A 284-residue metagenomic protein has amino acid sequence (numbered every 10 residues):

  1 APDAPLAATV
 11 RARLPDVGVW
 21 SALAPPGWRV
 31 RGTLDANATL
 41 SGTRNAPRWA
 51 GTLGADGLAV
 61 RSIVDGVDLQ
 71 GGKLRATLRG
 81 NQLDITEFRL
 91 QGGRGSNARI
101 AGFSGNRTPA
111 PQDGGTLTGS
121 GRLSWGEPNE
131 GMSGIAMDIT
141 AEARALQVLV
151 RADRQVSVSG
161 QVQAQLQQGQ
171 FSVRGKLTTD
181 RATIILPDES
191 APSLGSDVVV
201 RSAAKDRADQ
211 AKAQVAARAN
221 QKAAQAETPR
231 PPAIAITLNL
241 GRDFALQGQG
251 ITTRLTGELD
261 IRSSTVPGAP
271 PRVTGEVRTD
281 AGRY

Functional and structural regions predicted by a protein language model:
A1-D84, F103-Y284: Membrane-proximal interfacial segments on either side of biological membranes
